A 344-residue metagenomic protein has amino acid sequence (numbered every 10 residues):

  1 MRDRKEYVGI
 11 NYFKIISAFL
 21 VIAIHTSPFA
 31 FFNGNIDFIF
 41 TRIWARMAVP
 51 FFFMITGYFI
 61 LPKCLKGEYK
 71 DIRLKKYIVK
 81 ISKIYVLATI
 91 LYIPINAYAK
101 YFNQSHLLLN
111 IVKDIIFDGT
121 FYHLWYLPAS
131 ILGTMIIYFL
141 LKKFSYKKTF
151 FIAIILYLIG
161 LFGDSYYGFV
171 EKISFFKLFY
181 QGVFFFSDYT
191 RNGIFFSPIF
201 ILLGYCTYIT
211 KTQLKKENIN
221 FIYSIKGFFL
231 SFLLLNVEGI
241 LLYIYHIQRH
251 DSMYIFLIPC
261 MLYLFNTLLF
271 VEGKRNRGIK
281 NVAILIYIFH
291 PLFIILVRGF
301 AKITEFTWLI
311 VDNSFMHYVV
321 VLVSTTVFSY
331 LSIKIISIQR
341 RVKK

Functional and structural regions predicted by a protein language model:
M1-K344: Alpha-helical transmembrane segments and their immediate juxtamembrane cytosolic regions
